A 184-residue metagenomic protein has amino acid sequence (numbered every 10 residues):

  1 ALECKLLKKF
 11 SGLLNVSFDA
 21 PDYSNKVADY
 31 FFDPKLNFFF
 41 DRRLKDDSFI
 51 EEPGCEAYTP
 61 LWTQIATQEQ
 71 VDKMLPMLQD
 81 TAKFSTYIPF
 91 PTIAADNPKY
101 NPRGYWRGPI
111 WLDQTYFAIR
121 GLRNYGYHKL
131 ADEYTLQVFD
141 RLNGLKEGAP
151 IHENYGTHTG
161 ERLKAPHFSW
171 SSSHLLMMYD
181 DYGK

Functional and structural regions predicted by a protein language model:
A1, L14-S17, P21, E51-G54 (+5 more regions): Conserved structured core elements
A1-N15, T59-Q70, Y116-L130, L175-K184: Well-ordered alpha-helical scaffold segments within catalytic/enzyme domains
L7-A28, E69-T81, G126-R141: Extended, well-ordered alpha-helical scaffold segments
S24-I110, N143-K184: Extended glycan-interaction surfaces of carbohydrate-active proteins
R123-G126, A131-Q137, K146, H152 (+1 more regions): TerminUS-proximal long segments
